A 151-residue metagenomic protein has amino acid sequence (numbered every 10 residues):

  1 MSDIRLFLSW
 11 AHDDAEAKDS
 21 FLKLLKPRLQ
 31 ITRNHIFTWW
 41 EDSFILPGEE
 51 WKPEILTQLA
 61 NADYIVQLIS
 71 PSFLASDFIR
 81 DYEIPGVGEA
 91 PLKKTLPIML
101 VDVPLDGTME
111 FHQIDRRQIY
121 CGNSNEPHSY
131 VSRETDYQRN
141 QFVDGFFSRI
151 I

Functional and structural regions predicted by a protein language model:
M1-P27, W51, V101-I151: C-terminal interaction surface of TIR/SEFIR-family domains
S2, T32-F37, P91-K93: Short helix-terminating capping/connector loops at secondary-structure junctions
S9, W39-D42, Q67-S70, I98-L100: Conserved beta-strand segments of the P-loop GTPase G domain that flank and frequently precede/overlap
L22, L56, I84-G88: Short amphipathic alpha-helical segments and helix-helix/interface helices
L24-L56, S70-R80, S124-E126, Y130: Conserved BB-loop
L59: Short alpha-helical donor nucleotide-sugar binding micro-motif in glycosyltransferases
A62: An anion/phosphate-binding loop that grips the pyrophosphate of nucleotide cofactors and donors
P71-K93, V103: Conserved TIR/SEFIR loop-to-helix hotspot centered on a Trp-containing motif with a nearby acidic residue
